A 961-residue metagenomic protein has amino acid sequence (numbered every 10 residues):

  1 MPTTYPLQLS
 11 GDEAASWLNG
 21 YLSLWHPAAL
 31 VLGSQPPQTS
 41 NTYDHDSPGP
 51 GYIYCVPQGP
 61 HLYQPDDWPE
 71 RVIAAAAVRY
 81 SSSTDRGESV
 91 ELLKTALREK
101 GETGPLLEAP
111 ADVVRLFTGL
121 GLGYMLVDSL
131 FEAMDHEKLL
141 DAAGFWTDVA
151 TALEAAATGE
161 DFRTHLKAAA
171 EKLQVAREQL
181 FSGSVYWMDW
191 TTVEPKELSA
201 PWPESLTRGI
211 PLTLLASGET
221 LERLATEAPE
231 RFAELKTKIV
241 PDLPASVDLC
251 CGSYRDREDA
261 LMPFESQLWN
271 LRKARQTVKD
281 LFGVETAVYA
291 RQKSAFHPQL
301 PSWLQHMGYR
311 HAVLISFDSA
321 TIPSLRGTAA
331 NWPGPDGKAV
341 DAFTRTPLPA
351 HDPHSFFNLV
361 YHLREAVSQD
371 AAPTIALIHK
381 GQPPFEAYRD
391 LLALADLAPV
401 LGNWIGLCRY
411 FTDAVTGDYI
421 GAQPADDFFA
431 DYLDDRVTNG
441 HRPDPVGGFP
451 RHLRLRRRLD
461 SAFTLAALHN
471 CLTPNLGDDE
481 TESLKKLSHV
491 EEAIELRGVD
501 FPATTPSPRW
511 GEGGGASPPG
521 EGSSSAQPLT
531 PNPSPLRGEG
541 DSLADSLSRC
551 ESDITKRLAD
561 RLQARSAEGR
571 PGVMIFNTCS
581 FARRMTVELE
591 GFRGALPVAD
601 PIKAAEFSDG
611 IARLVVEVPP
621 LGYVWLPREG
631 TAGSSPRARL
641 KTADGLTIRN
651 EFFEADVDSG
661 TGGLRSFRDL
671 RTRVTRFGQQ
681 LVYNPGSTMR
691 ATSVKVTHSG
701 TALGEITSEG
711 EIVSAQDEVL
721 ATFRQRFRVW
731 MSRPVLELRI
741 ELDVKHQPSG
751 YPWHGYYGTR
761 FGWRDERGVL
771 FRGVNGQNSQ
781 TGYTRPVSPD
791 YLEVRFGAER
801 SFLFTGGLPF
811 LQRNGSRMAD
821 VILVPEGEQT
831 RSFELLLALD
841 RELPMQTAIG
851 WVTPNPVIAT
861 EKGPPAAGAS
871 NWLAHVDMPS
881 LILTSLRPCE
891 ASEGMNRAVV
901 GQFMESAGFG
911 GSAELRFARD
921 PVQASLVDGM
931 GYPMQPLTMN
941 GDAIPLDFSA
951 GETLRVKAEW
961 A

Functional and structural regions predicted by a protein language model:
M1-K196, R326-A503, S542-E568, M574-T578 (+6 more regions): Active-site and substrate-binding clefts of carbohydrate-active enzymes
P37-Q38, D46-P50, Q267-M307, V360-A376: CE4/NodB-like, metal-dependent polysaccharide N-deacetylase domain that modifies extracellular/periplasmic N-acetylated
E194-K196, L221-R231, Y289-H297, F317-P323 (+2 more regions): Acidic-and-aromatic substrate-binding clefts and catalytic sites of carbohydrate-active enzymes
E197-T213, R223-T286, P298-H306, H311-A312 (+1 more regions): Catalytic alpha-helical scaffold of carbohydrate-active enzymes acting on polysaccharides/glycoconjugates
T220-L221, D256-E258, T286-F296, D318 (+5 more regions): Conserved short loop/turn motifs at secondary-structure junctions
R257-D280, R345-A366, G704: Alpha-helical scaffold elements lining the catalytic groove of polysaccharide deacetylases
L300-Q305, S319, T328-A329, S548 (+2 more regions): C-terminal (or distal) subdomains of carbohydrate-active enzymes
W510-G515, E521, R537-E539: Glycine-biased, low-complexity coil/linker segments
